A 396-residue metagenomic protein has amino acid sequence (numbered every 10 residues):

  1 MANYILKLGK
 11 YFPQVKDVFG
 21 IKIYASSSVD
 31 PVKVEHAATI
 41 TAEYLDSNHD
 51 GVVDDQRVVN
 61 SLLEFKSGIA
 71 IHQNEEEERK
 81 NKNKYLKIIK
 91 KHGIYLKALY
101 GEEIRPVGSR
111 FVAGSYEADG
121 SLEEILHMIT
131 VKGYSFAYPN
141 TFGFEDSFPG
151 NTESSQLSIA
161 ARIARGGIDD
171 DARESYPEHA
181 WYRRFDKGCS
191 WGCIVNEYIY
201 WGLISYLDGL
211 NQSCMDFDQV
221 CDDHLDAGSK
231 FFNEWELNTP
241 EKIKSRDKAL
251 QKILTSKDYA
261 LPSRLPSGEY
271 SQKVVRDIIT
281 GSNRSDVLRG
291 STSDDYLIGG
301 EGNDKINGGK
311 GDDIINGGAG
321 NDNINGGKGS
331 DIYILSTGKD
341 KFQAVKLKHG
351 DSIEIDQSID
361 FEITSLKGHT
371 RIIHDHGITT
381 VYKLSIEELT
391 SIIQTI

Functional and structural regions predicted by a protein language model:
L8-Y11, V18-D170: Acidic/His-rich structured neighborhood in mature extracellular/periplasmic domains
I23-A25, I279, A344, G368-H376: Generic recognition of long tandem-repeat/solenoid scaffolds
Y134-M215: Post-HExxH zinc-binding segment in Zn-dependent metallohydrolases
E197-N283, R289: Pan-zinc metallopeptidase signature
T280-G281, R289-G290, G299, G308 (+5 more regions): Glycine-centered beta-turn/loop sites at beta-strand termini
Y296, I314-G317, G329-D360, I392-T395: Extracellular beta-strand repeat scaffolds in secreted/surface proteins
L366-I396: Low-complexity acidic/polar repeat-biased segments
